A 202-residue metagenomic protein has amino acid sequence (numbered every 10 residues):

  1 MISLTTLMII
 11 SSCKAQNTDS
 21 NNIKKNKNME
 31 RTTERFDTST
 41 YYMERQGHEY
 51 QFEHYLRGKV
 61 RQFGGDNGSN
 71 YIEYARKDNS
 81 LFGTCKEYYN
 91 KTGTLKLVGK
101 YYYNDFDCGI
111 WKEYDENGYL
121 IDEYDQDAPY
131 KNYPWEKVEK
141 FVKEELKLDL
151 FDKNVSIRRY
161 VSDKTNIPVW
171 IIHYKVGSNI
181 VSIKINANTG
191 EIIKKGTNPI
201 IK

Functional and structural regions predicted by a protein language model:
I2-I9: Bacterial N-terminal signal peptides
S12-K202: Glycine/tyrosine- and acidic-biased, solvent-exposed loop/turn segments at the edges of beta-strands
